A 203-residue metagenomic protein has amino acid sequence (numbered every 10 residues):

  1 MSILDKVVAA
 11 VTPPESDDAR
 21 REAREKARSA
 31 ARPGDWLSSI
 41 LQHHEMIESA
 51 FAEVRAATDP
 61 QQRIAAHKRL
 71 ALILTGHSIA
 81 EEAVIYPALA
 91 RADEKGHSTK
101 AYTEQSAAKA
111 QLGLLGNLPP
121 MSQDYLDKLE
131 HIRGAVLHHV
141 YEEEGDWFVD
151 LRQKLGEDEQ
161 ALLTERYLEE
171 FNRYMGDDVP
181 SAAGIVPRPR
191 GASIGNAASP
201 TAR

Functional and structural regions predicted by a protein language model:
M1-R203: Small-residue-biased structural context
